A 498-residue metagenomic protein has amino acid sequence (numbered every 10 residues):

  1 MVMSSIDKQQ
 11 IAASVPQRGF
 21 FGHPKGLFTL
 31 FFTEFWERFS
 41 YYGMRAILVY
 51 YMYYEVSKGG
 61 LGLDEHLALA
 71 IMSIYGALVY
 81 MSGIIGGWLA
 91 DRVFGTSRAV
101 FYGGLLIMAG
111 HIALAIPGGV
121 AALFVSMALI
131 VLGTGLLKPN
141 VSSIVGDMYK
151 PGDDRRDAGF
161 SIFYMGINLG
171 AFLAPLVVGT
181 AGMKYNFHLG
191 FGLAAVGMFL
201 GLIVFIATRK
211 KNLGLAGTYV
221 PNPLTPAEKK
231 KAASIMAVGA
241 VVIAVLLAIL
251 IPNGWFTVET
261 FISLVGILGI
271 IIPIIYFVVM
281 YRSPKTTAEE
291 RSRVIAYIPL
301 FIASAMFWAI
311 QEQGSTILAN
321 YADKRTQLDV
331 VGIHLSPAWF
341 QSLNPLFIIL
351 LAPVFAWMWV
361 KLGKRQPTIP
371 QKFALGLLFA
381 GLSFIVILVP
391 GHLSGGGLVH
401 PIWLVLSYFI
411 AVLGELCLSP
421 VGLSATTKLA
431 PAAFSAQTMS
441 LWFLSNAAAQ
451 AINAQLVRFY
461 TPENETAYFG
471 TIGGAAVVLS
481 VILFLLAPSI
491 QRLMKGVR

Functional and structural regions predicted by a protein language model:
M1-H23, P151, G179-S315, A319 (+3 more regions): Intracellular loop-helix junctions on the cytosolic face of multi-pass helical membrane proteins
A46-L69, G314-A338: Short amphipathic helix-loop junctions that connect adjacent transmembrane helices in Major Facilitator Superfamily/SLC
L69-A90, K138, F172-A174, S342-F355: Central cavity-lining transmembrane alpha-helices of secondary-active solute carriers, predominantly the Major
G83-P117: Conserved MFS/SLC helix-loop-helix module at the cytosolic interface between two early adjacent transmembrane helices
R92-G104, D153, E290, K361-L378 (+1 more regions): Cytoplasmic membrane-interface "Motif A"-like loop-to-helix N-cap segments of 12-TM Major Facilitator Superfamily
G103-L123, L375-G396: C-terminal ends and interior cores of transmembrane alpha-helices in multi-pass membrane transporters/permeases
R155-P175, G182-M183, G190-G201, F205 (+2 more regions): Glycine-rich segments within core transmembrane alpha-helices of 12-TM secondary carriers
G266-V279, I333-G363, G376-F384: Transmembrane alpha-helices of Major Facilitator/SLC transporters
